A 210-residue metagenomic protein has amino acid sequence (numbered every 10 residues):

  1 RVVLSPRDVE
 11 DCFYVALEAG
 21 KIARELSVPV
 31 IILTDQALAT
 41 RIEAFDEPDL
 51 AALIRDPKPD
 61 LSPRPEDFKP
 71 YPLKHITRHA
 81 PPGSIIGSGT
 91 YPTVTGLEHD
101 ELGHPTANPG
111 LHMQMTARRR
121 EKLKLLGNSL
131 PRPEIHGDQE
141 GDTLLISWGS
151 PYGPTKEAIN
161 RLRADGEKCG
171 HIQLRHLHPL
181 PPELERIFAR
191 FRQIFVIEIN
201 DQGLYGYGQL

Functional and structural regions predicted by a protein language model:
R1-S5: Short beta-alpha connecting loops at secondary-structure transitions that line or flank enzyme active sites
P6-E10: Short, glycine-rich nucleotide/cofactor-binding loops
V15-L210: Flexible, low-complexity linker and terminal segments
